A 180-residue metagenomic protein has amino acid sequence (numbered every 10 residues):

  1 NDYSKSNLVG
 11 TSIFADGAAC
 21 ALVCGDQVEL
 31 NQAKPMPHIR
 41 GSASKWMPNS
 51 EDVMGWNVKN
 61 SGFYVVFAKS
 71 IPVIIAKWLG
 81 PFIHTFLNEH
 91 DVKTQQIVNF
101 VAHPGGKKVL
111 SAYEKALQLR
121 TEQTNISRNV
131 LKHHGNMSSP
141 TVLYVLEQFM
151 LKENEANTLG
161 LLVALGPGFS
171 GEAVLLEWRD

Functional and structural regions predicted by a protein language model:
N1-Y3, T124-N125: Flexible, solvent-exposed coil segments and beta strand-coil junctions, predominantly the extracellular/periplasmic
D2-K77, P81-T85, L165, E177-D180: Condensing-enzyme catalytic core mediating Claisen C-C bond formation in acyl metabolism
L8-V9, G17-A18, K34-M36, I97 (+2 more regions): Short coil/turn connectors at secondary-structure junctions
L22-V23, I83-L87, S111-E114, L146-E147: Short, well-ordered amphipathic alpha-helices
L30-N31, P81-V98, L117, F149-N154: Phosphate/pyrophosphate-binding loops at sites that engage ATP/ADP/AMP, CoA/4′-phosphopantetheine, polyphosphate
H38, H84, H90, H103 (+1 more regions): Histidine (H) residue identity feature
D52, W56, N60-F63, F86 (+4 more regions): Residue-level signal for well-ordered alpha-helical segments
A76, V98-D180: Claisen-condensing/thiolase-fold acyl-transfer catalytic domains that form or cleave C-C bonds in fatty acid
